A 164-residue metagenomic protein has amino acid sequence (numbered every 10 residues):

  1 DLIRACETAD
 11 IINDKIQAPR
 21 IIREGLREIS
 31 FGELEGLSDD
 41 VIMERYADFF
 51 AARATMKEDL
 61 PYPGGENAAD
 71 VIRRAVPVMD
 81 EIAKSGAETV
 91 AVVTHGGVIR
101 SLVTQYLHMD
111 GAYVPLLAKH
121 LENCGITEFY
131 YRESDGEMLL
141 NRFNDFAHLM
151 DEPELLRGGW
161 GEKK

Functional and structural regions predicted by a protein language model:
D1-A51: Phosphate-coordination/substrate-recognition cap region in phosphate-metabolizing enzymes
L2, M43, A68, I72-V76 (+1 more regions): Amphipathic, non-transmembrane alpha-helical scaffold segments
R4, V98-L102: Glycine-rich phosphate-binding loops at beta-strand->alpha-helix junctions
I11, S101-Q105: Active-site signature of alpha/beta-hydrolase-fold catalytic machinery across serine- and Asp/Cys-nucleophile hydrolases
I29-V41, E88, T104-K164: Acidic, low-complexity terminal tails and accessory targeting/binding regions of phosphate-metabolizing enzymes
F49-A69: Short glycine/proline- and acidic residue-enriched helix-loop micro-motifs that form flexible lids or anion-recognition
I82-E88: Glycine-rich phosphate-binding loop signature in dinucleotide/nucleotide-binding domains
E88-G97: Generic beta-sheet signal
